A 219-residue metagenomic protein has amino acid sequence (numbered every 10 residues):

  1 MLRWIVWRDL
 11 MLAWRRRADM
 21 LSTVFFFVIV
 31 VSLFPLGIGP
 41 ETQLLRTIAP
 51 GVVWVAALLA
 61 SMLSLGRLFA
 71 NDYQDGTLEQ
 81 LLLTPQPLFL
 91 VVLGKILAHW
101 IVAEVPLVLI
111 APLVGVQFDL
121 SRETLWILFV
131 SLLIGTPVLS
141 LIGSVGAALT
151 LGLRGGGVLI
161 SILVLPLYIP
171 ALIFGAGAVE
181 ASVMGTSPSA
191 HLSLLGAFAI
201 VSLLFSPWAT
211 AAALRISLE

Functional and structural regions predicted by a protein language model:
M1-T23: Aromatic- and glycine-rich beta-strand/loop motifs that create alpha-glucan
R17-G39, V55-A57, L163, L167-F174 (+1 more regions): Hydrophobic alpha-helical transmembrane segments of multi-pass membrane transport/permease proteins
G37-I48, P112-L133, L151, A178-L194 (+1 more regions): Membrane-interfacial helix-loop-helix connectors in multipass membrane proteins
A49-L65: Long, hydrophobic alpha-helical segments
M62-L82, I96: Transmembrane helix boundary and interhelical loop/hinge segments in multi-pass membrane proteins
L93-F118, V138, I142, G175-A176: Hydrophobic alpha-helical transmembrane segments that constitute the membrane-spanning cores of multi-pass membrane
W126, L133-L165, R215-E219: A structural motif at transmembrane helix-loop-helix junctions in multipass membrane proteins
L203-E219: Junction motif at the cytosolic side of a transmembrane helix
